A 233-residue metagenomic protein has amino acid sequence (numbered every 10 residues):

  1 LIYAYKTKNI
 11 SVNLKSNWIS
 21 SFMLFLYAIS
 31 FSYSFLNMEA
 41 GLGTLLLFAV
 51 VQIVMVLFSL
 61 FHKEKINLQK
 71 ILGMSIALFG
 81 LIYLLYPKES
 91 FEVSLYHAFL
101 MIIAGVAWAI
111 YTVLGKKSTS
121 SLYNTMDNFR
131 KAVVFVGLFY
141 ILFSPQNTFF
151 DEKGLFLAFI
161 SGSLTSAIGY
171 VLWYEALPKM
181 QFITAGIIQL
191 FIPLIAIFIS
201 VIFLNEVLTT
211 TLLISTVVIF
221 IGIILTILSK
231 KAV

Functional and structural regions predicted by a protein language model:
Y3, V54-V56, S90-S144: Transmembrane alpha-helical segments that form core, pore/gating elements of small-molecule transporters/exporters
Y3-T7, Y33, V50-L72, L194-L213: C-terminal transmembrane-helix exit sites in multi-pass transporters
T7-T44, V56, Y83, G162-M180: Specific transmembrane alpha-helical segments of multi-pass solute transporters/efflux pumps, especially DMT/EamA
I10-L14, Y86-A107, L142-I160, V207-V217: Juxtamembrane helix-entry segments on the extracytoplasmic side of multipass membrane proteins
N13-F22, I66-L78, H97-A98, S120-K131 (+1 more regions): Cytoplasmic-side transmembrane-helix entry/capping segments in multi-pass membrane proteins
S21, F25-I29, A49-V56, I82 (+6 more regions): Hydrophobic/small/kink-forming positions within alpha-helical transmembrane segments of polytopic membrane proteins
L24, I66-Y86, V136, I199 (+1 more regions): Hydrophobic transmembrane alpha-helices of multi-pass small-molecule transport proteins
G43-V50, G115-V133, S166-I202: Helix-helix packing/entry segments at the starts of transmembrane helices
